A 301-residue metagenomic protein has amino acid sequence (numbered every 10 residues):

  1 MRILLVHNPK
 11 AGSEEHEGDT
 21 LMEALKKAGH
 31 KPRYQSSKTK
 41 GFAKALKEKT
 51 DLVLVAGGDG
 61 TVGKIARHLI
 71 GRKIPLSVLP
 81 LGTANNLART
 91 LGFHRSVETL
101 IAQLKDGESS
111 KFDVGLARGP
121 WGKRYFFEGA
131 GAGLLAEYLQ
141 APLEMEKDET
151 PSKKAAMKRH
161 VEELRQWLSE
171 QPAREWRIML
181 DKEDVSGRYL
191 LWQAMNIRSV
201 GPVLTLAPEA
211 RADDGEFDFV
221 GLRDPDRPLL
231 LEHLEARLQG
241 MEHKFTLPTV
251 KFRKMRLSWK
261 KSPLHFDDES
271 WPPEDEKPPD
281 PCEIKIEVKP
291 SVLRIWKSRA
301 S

Functional and structural regions predicted by a protein language model:
M1-V53, G63, E98-A102, S301: ATP/NTP phosphate-donor binding region
L5-V6, D19, A28, R33-Q35 (+2 more regions): Catalytic core of DAGKc-family lipid kinases
G12-H16, G201-P202, L293-I295: Short N-terminal binding/cap micro-motifs at the start of the first secondary-structure element
V55-D59: N-terminal glycine-rich "phosphate-gripper" loop used for MgATP/nucleotide binding and carboxylate activation
T61-R72: Short Gly/Thr/Asp-enriched flexible loops that form oxyanion-binding sites at enzyme active sites
G131, L135, Q193-A207, S270: Glycine-rich phosphate/pyrophosphate-binding beta-alpha loops
E146-K158, V200-V203, P208-L229: Gly/Ser/Thr-rich active-site loops/lids in small-molecule metabolic enzymes that frequently grip phosphoryl groups
L180, S186, R211, G221-S301: ATP/nucleoside-binding phosphotransfer catalytic cores, i.e., glycine-rich phosphate-binding loops
